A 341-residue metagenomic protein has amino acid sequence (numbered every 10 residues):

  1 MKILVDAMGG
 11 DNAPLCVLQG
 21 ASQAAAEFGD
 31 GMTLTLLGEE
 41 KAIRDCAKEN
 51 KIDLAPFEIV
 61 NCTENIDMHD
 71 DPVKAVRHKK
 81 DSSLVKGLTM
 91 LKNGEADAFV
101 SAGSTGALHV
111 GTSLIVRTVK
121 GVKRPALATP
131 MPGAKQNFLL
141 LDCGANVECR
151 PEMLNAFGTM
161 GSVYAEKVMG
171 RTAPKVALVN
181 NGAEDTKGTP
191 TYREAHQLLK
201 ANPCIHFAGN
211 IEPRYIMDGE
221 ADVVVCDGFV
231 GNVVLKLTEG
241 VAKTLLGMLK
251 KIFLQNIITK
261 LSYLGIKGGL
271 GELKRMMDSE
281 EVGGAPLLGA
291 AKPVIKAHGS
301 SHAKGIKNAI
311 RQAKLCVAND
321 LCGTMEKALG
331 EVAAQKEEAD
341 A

Functional and structural regions predicted by a protein language model:
M1-V5, D11-L15, G29-G31, R44-D45 (+3 more regions): N-terminal charge/polar-biased segments
V5-L15, A145-N155, K296-H302: Short, glycine-rich nucleotide/cofactor-binding loops
D6, L37-G38, V60, S101-G103 (+6 more regions): Short beta-strand segments
A13-V17, I43, D81-G94, A98-T112 (+7 more regions): Short glycine/serine/threonine-rich phosphate/pyrophosphate-binding segments that cradle anionic phosphate groups
L15-C16, F28-T35, K41-R44, N50 (+4 more regions): Glycine-rich phosphate/diphosphate-binding loop of Rossmann-like nucleotide-binding domains
K51-A96: Phosphate/nucleotide-donor binding subsite
S113-A126, P130-L140, E220-V224, G228-E338: Glycine-rich phosphate/nucleotide-binding loop
